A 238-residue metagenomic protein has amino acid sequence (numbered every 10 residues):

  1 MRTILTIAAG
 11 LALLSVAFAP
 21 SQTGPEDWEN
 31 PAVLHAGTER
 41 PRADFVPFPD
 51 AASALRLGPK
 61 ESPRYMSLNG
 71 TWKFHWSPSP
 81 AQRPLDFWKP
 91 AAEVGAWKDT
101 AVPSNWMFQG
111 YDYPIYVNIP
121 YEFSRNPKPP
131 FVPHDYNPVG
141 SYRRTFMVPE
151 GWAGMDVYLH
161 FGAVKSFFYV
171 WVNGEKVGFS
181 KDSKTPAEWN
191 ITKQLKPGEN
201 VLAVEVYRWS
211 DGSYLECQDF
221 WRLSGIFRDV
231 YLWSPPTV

Functional and structural regions predicted by a protein language model:
M1-I4: Positively charged n-region of N-terminal signal peptides that target proteins for export
T6-S15: Bacterial N-terminal signal peptides
P20-M66, T71-K73: N-terminal pre-domain segments of enzymes
G24, A36-E39, G58-P59, H75-S77 (+1 more regions): Accessory beta-strand-rich segments of carbohydrate-active enzymes
H75-L85, W106-Y111: Short, solvent-exposed loop/turn elements at domain surfaces
R83-V102: Short Gly/aromatic-enriched secondary-structure transition segments
Q109-H134: Surface-exposed, low-complexity/disordered Ser/Thr/Gly/Pro/Asn-rich loops and linkers
